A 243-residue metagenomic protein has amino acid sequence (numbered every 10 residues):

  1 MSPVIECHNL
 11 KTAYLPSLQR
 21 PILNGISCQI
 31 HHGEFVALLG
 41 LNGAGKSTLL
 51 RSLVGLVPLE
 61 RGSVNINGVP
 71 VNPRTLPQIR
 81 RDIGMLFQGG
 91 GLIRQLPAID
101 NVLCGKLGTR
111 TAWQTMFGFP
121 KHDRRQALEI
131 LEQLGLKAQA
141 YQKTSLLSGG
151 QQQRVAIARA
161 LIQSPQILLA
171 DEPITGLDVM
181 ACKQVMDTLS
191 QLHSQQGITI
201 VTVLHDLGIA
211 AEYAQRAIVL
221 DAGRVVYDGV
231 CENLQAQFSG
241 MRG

Functional and structural regions predicted by a protein language model:
M1-C7, T12-G25, T75: A short, flexible loop at the N-terminus of ABC-type nucleotide-binding domains that lies
L39-L41: The feature captures the beta-strand-to-loop junction immediately N-terminal to the Walker
V54: Helix-to-loop junction immediately C-terminal to a conserved catalytic motif
P70-G84, W113-K121: ABC ATPase NBD coupling module
T115-Q139: Conserved ABC ATPase "signature" region
K143-L147, Q151: Conserved ABC ATPase signature
L168-D171: Catalytic Walker B motif of ABC-type/P-loop ATPase nucleotide-binding domains
